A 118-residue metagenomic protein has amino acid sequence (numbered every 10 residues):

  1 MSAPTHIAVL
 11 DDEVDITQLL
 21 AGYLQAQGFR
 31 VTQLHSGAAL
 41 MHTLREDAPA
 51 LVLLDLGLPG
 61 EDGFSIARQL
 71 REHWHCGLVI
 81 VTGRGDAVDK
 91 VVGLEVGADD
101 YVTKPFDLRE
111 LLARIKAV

Functional and structural regions predicted by a protein language model:
A8, Q33-L51: Acidic, metal-coordinating helix/loop segments flanking the phosphotransfer/catalytic sites of two-component signaling
T17, P59, D86, K104: The feature encodes the CheY-like receiver
Q18-A26: Charged docking surfaces used in two-component/phosphorelay signaling
Q33, L58-E61, A87, E95: Residue-level signal for the "D+5" position in two-component response regulator receiver
L44-P49, Q69-C76, V96: Conserved phosphotransfer cores of two-component systems
D55, T82: Active-site residues of response regulator receiver
